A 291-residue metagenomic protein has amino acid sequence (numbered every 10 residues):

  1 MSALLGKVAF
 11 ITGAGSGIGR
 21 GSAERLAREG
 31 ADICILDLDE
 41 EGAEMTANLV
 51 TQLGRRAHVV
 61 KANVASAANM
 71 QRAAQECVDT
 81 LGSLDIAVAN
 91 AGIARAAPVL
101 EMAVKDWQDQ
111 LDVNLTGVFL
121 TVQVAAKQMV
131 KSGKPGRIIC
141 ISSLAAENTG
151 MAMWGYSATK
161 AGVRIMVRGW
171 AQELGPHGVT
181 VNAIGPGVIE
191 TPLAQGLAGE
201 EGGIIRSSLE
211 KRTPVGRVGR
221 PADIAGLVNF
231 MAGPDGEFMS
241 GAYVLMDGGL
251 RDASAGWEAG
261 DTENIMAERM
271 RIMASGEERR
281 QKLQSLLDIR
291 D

Functional and structural regions predicted by a protein language model:
V88, G175, T180, M239-G241: Short, small/polar-rich loop/turn modules that mediate ligand/substrate recognition or access, typified
P98-V99, D106-L111, L209: Substrate-binding pocket helix/loop in short-chain dehydrogenase/reductase
M102, T149-A158, G169, L197 (+1 more regions): Active-site loop-to-helix junction immediately N-terminal to the catalytic Tyr of the SDR YXXXK motif in Rossmann-fold
V122, T159, V167: Active-site helix of classical SDR
K127, Q172-P176, E237: Alpha-helical segment proximal to the catalytic Tyr-Lys
S143: Residue(s) in the substrate-gating loop at a strand-loop-helix junction that position the organic substrate next
A183, G203-M239, V244-G248, E277-D291: C-terminal helical subdomain
